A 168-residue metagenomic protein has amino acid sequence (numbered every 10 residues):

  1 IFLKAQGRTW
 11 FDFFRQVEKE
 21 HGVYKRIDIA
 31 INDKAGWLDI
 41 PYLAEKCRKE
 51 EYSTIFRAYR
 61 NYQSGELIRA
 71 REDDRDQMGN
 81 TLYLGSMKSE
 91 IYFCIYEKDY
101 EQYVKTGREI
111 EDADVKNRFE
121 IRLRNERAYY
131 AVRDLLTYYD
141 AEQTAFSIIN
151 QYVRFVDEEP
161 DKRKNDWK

Functional and structural regions predicted by a protein language model:
I1-W167: Structured, helix-rich domain cores that form ligand/interaction pockets
